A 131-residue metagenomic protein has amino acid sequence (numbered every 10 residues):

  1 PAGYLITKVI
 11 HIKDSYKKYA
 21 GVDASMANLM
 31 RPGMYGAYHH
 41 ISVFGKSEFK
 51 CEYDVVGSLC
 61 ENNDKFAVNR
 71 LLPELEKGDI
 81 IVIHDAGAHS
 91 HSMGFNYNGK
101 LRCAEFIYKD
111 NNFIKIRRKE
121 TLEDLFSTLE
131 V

Functional and structural regions predicted by a protein language model:
P1-V131: Charged (often Lys/Glu-rich) extended helix/loop segments that serve as interaction or gating elements
